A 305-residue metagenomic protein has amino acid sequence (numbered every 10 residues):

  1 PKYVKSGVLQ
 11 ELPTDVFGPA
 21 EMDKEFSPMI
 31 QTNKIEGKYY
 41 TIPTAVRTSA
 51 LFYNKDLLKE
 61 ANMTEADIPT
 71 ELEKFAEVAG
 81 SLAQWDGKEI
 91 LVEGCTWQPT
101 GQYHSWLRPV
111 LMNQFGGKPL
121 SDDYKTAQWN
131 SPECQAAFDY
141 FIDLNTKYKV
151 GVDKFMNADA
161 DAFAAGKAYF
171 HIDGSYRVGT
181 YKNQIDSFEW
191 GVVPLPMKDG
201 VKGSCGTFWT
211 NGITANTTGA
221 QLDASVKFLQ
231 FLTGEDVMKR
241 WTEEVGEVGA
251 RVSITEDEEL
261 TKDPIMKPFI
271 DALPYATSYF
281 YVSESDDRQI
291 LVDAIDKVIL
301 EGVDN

Functional and structural regions predicted by a protein language model:
P1-A50, H104-L107, Q114, G191-V193 (+1 more regions): Hinge/lid segment of periplasmic solute-binding proteins
P13-E25, I68, G87, L91-P99 (+4 more regions): Short, solvent-exposed loop/beta-turn-alpha elements that line the ligand-binding surface or hinge of extracytoplasmic
T32, K59-A61, Q135, D139 (+4 more regions): Extracytoplasmic/periplasmic substrate-recognition and gating elements
I35-T44, S49, K59, E73-T126 (+1 more regions): Extracytoplasmic/periplasmic solute-binding protein
P43, E247-V248, M266-N305: C-terminal capping/gating helix-and-loop segments adjacent to ligand/active sites or protein-protein/ligand interfaces
T70-A76, G151-A165: Short helix-initiation/N-cap motifs at beta->coil->alpha
A76-A83, D122-D153: Glycine-centered hinge/linker elements that transmit conformational signals in sensory and ligand-binding systems
Y169-G174: Paired acidic/hydrophobic, glycine-rich loop segments that form the ligand-binding mouth/hinge of periplasmic-binding
